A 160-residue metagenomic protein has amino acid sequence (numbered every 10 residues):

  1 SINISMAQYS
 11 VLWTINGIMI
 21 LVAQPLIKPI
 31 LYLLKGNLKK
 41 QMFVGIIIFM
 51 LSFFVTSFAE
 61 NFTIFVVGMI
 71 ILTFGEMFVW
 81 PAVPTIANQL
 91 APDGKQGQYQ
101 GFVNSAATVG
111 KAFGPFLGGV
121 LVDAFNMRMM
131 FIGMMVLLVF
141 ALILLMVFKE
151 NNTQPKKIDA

Functional and structural regions predicted by a protein language model:
N3-M19: Loop-to-transmembrane helix entry
M6, D93-V103: Loop-to-transmembrane helix entry/capping segments in MFS-fold secondary transporters and related SLC/MFSD carriers
T14-I18, I47, I70, G101-V109 (+1 more regions): Transmembrane alpha-helical cores of Major Facilitator Superfamily
A23-N37, V122: Helix-to-loop junctions at the C-terminal end of transmembrane segments in multipass secondary transporters
K40-V55, M135: Structural signature of the two symmetry-related core transmembrane helices
V55-M69: Helix-loop junctions at membrane interfaces in 12-TM secondary transporters
F78-A91: Intracellular juxtamembrane helix-capping segments at the cytosolic ends of symmetry-related transmembrane helices
V120-L138: A membrane-interface helix-boundary motif in multi-pass transporters
